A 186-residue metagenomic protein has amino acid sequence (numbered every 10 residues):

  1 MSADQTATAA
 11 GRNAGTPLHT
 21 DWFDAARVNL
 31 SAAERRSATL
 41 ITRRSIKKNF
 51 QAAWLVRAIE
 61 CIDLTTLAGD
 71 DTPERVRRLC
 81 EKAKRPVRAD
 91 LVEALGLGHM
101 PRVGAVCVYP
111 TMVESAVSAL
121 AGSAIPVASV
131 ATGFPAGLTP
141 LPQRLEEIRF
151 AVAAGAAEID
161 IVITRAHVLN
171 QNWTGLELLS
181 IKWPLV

Functional and structural regions predicted by a protein language model:
M1-L95, G104-A105: Alpha/beta catalytic barrel-like cores
N49-R57, D70-P101, T111-V186: Alpha/beta enzyme core
V106-P110: Short His-Asn-centered micro-motif
